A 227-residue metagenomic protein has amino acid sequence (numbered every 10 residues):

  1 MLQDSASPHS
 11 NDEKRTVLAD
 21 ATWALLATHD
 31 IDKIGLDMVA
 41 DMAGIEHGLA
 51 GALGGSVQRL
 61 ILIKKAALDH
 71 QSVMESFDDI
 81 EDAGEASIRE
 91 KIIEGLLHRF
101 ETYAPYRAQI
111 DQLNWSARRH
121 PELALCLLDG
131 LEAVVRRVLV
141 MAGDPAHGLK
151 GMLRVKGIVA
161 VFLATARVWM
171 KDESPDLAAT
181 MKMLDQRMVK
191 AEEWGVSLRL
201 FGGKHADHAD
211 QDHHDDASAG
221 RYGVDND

Functional and structural regions predicted by a protein language model:
M1-E13, K204-D227: N-terminal intrinsically disordered/low-complexity leader segments
L2, V17, L25-K64: Helix-turn-helix
N11, R15-W23: Short, leucine-enriched amphipathic alpha-helices that occur as contiguous helical runs
K65-S72, P121: Short, basic, alpha-helical segments at the C-terminal edge of helix-turn-helix-like DNA-binding modules
F77-Q112, R119, D129: Hydrophobic alpha-helical connector segments
E81, E85, V140-H147: Acidic/His metal-coordination segments adjacent to aromatic residues that form catalytic metal sites in metalloenzymes
P121-D144, M152-L163: Amphipathic alpha-helical packing segments from all-alpha helical-bundle domains
D144-K204: Hydrophobic/aromatic-rich alpha-helical bundle segments in the mid-to-C-terminal region
